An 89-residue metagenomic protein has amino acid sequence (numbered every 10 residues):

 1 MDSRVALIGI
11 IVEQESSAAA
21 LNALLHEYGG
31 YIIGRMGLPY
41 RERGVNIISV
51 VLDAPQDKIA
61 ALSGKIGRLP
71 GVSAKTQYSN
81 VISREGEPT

Functional and structural regions predicted by a protein language model:
M1-T89: Long, contiguous binding/interaction regions
